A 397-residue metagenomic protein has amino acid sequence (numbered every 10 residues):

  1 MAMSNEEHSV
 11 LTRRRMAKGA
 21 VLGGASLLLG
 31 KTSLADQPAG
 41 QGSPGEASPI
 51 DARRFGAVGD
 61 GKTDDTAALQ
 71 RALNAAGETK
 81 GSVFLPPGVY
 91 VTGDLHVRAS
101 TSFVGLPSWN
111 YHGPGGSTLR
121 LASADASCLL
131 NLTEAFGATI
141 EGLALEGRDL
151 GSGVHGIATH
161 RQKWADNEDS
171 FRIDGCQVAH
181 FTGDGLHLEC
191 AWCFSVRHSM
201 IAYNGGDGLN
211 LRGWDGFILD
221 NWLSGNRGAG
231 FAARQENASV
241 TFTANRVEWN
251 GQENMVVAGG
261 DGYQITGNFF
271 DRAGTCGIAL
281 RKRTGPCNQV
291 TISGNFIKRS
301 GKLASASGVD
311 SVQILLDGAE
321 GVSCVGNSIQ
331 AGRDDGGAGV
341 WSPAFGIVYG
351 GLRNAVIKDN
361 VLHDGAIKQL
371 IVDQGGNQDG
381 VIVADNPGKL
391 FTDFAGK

Functional and structural regions predicted by a protein language model:
M1-T12: N-terminal secretory signal peptides
L11-L29: N-terminal export leaders
A25, T92-D94, H112-G115, S123-C128 (+10 more regions): Short glycine/acidic-rich loop motifs that flank beta-strands on beta-rich extracellular proteins
A52-F84: Acidic Gly/Asp/Thr-rich repetitive segments characteristic of extracellular carbohydrate-active and adhesion proteins
Q70-E78, Y90-V104, Y111-G142, E146-D169 (+3 more regions): Extracellular beta-strand-rich solenoid/capping regions of secreted or surface-exposed proteins that bind or remodel
R98-S100, E134-A135, I140, E168 (+22 more regions): Parallel beta-helix/beta-solenoid
T139-R227, Q235: Right-handed parallel beta-helix
